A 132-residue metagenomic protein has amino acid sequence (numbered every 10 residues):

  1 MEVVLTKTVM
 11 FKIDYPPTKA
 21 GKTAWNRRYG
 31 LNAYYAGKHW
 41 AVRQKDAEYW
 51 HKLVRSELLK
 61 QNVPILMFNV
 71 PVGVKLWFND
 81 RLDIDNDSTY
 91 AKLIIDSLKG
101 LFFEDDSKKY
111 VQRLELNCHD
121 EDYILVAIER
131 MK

Functional and structural regions predicted by a protein language model:
M1-K132: Catalytic phosphate/metal-binding cores of nucleic-acid and nucleotide-processing enzymes, i.e., regions that mediate
